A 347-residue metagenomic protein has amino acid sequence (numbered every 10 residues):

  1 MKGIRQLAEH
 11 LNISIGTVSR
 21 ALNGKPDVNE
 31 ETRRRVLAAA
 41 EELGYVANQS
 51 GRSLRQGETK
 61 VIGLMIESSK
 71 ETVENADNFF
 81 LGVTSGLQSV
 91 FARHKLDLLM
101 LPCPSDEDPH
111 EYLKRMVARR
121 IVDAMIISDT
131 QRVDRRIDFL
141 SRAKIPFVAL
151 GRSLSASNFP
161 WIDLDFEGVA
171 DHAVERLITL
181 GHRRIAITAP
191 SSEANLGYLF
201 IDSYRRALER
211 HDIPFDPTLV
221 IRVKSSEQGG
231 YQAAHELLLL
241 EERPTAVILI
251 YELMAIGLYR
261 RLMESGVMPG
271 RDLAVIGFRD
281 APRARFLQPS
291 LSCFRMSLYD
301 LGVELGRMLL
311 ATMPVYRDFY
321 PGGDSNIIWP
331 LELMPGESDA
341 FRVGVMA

Functional and structural regions predicted by a protein language model:
M1-K60, M346-A347: N-terminal helix-turn-helix DNA-binding module of bacterial transcription factors
V46-E111: Amphipathic helical "hinge" segments at domain boundaries
S69-L81, M100-P109, I162-H172, T188-H235 (+4 more regions): Hinge/beta->alpha junction and helix N-cap segments in small-molecule ligand-binding domains
P109-I121, Y231-E242: Short, well-structured alpha-helical segments in soluble
V122-S128, A186-T188, V220, E241-Y251 (+1 more regions): Periplasmic-binding protein-like
S128-H172, L253, R279-L291: Flexible loop/hinge segments that line or gate small-molecule binding clefts
H235-A347: Flexible loop/turn connectors
